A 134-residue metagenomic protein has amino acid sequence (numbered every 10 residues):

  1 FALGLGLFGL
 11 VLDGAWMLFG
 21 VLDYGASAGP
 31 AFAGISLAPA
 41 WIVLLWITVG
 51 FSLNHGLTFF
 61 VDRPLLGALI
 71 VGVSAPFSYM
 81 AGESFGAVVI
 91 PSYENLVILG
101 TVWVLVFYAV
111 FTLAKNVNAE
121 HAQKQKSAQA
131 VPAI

Functional and structural regions predicted by a protein language model:
F1-I134: Aromatic-rich, lipid-facing transmembrane alpha helices and their immediate juxtamembrane interface loops in integral
